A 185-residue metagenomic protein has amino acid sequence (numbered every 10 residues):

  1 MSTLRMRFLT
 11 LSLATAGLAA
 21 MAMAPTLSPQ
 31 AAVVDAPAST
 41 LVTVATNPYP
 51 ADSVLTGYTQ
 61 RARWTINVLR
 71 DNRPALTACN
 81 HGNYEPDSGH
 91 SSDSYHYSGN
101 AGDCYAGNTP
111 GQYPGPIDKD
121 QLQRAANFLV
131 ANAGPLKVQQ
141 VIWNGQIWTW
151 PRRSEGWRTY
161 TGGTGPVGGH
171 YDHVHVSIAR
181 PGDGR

Functional and structural regions predicted by a protein language model:
M1-A31: Secretory targeting and sorting signals
A24-P29, G145, S154-W157: Generic preference for flexible, low-structure residues
A36-S154, Y171, I178-D183: Secreted/periplasmic proteins that engage bacterial cell-wall peptidoglycan
P151-T164: Short, low-order "capping/linker" segments at domain edges
G163-G169, S177: Short, exposed beta-strand-loop hairpins at the edges of beta-sheets in extracellular/periplasmic proteins
